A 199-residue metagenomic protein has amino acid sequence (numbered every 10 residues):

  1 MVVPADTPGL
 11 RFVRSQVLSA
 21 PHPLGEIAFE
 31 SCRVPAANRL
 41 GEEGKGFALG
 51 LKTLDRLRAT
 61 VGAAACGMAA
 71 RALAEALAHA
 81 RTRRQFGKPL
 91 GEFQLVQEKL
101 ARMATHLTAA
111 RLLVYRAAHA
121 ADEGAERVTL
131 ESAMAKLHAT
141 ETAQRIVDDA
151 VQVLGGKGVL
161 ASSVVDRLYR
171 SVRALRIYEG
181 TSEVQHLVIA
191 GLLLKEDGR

Functional and structural regions predicted by a protein language model:
M1-A74, A78, K88, S182-R199: FAD-binding core of flavoproteins
M1-V2, R11, A28, T60 (+6 more regions): Structured core elements
V13, A37-L54, H79-F93, A117 (+1 more regions): Conserved catalytic-core motifs characterized by acidic clusters
A63, Q94-A104, A133-K136, E141: Extended, low-aromatic, Leu/Ala- and acidic/polar-enriched alpha-helical coiled-coil segments that form the periplasmic
L77, R81-K88, A104-H138, V151-V159: C-terminal helix-coil-helix/basic helical segment that borders enzyme active sites and/or dimer interfaces and provides
E126, L130-R199: Alpha-helix capping/hinge segments and adjacent helical runs
